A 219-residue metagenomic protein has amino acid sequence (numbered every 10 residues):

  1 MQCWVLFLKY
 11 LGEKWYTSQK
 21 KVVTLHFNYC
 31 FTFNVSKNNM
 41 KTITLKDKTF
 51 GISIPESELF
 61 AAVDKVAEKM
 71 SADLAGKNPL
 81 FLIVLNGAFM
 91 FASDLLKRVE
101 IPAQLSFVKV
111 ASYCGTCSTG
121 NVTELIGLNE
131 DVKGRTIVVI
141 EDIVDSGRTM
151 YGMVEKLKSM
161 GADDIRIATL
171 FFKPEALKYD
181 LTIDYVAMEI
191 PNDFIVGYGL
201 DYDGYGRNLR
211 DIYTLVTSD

Functional and structural regions predicted by a protein language model:
Q2, Y10, Y16, T24-D219: PRPP-associated nucleotide enzymes
